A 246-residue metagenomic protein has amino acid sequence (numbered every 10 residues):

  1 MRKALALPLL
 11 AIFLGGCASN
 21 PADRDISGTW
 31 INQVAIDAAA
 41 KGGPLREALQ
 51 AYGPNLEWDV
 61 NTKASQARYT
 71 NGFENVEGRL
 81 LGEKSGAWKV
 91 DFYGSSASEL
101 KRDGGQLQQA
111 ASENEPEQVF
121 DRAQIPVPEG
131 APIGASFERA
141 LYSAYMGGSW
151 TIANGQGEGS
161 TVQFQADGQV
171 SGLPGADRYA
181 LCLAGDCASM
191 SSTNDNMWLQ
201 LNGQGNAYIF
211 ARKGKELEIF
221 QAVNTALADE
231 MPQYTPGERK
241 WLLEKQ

Functional and structural regions predicted by a protein language model:
M1-A4: Positively charged n-region of N-terminal signal peptides that target proteins for export
A6-G15: Bacterial N-terminal signal peptides
C17-I31, E129-T151: N-terminal helix-cap/turn-to-beta initiation motif at the start of protein domains
I36-P44, Q50-Q106, N154-S160, V170-K245: Contiguous, well-ordered beta-strand patches that form the walls/edges of small beta-barrel/beta-sandwich domains
L107-R139: Short, structured interface segments
